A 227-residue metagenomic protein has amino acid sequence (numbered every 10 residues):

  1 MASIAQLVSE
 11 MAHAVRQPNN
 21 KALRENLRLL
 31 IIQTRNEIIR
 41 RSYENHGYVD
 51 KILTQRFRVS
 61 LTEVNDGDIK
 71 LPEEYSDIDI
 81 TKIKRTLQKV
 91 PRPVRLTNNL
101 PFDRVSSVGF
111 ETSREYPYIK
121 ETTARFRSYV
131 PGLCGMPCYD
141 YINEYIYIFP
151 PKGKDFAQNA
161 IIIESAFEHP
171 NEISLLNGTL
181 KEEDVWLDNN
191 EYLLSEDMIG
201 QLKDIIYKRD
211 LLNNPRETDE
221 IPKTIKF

Functional and structural regions predicted by a protein language model:
M1-F227: Glycine-enriched, solvent-exposed interface loops adjoining structured elements
